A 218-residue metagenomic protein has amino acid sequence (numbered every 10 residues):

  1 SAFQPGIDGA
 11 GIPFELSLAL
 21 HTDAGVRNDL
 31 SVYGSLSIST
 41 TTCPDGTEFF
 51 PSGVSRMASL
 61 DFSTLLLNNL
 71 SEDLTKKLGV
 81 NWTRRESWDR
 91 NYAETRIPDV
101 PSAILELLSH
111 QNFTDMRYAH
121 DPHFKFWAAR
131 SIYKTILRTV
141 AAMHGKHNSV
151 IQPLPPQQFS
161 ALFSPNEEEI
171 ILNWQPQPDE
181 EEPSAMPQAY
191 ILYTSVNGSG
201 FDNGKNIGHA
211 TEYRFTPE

Functional and structural regions predicted by a protein language model:
S1-Y33: Catalytic-core regions of hydrolytic enzymes
D23-R27, I38-T41, K77-H147: Active-site-adjacent mobile loop/cap segments within catalytic or ligand-binding domains
D23-S55: A short, glycine/acidic-enriched catalytic loop
S55-W88: Active-site-adjacent substrate-binding region of metalloamidase/peptidase-like peptide-processing proteins
T139-M186: Pro/Thr/Ser/Gly-rich low-complexity, intrinsically disordered linker/stalk tracts
Q188-L192: Short beta-strand elements bearing conserved aromatic residues within extracellular beta-rich modules
N203-A210: Short beta-strand segments within Ig-like beta-sandwich modules, predominantly Fibronectin type-III
R214-E218: Beta-strand-rich modules
